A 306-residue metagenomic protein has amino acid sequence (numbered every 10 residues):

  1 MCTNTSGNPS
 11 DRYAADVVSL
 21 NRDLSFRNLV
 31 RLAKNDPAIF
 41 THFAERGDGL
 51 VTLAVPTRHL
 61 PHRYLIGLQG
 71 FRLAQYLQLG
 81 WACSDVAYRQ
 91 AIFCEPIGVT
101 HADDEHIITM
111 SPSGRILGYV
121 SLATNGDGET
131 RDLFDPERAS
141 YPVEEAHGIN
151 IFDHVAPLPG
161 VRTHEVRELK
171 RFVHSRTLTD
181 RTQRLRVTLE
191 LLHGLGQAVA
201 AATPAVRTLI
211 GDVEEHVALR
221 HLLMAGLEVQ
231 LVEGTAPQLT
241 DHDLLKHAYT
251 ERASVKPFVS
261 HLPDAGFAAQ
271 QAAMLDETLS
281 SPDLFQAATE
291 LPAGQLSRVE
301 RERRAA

Functional and structural regions predicted by a protein language model:
M1-S19: Secondary-structure boundary/capping micro-motif
C2-G7, D23-L32, A38-F93, H106-I116 (+1 more regions): Short amphipathic alpha-helix that is part of the acyltransferase structural core
P96-I108, G128-R131: A short helix-loop-beta-strand connector motif used in the catalytic cores of GNAT acetyltransferases and, in some
A102-D104, L117-Y119, H164-V166, V206: Extracellular structured ligand-interaction cores
L117-Y141: A contiguous, low-structure linker/loop signature
D132-R252: Acyl-donor binding region in acyl/amide transferases
H216-Q295: Accessory, usually C-terminal, subdomains that scaffold auxiliary metal cofactors
A293-A306: Charge-patterned, long linear interaction tracts outside catalytic cores
